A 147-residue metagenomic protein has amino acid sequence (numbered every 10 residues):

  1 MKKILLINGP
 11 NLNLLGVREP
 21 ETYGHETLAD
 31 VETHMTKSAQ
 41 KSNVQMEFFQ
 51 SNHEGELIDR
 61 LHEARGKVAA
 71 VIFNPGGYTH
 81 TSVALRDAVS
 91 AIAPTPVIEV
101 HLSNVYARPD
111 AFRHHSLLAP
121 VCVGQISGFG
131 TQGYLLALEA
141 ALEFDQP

Functional and structural regions predicted by a protein language model:
M1-I4: Extreme N-terminal starter segment of soluble prokaryotic enzymes
P10-L12, G76-T79, S103-V105: Short glycine-rich anion-binding loops that position phosphate/pyrophosphate groups of nucleotides and phosphorylated
L15-A29: Glycine- and acidic-residue-enriched helix-capping/strand-helix junction motifs
Q45-G55: Short beta->alpha junction loops
F48, A107-P147: Short, glycine-/small-residue-rich phosphate/pyrophosphate-handling segment
A64-V71: Short acidic/histidine-rich motifs immediately flanking catalytic phosphotransfer sites in two-component signaling
S82-A93: Short Gly/Thr/Asp-enriched flexible loops that form oxyanion-binding sites at enzyme active sites
A91-R108: Short, acidic/small-residue loops that bind anionic groups at enzyme active sites
